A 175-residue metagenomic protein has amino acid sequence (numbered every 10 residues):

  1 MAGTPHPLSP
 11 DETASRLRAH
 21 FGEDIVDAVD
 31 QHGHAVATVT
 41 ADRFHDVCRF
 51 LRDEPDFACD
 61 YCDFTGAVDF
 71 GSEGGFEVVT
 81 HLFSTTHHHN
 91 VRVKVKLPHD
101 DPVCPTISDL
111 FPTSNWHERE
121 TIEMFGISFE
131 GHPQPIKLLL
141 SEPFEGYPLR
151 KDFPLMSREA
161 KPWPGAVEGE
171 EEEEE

Functional and structural regions predicted by a protein language model:
M1-E175: Terminal low-complexity/charged segments
